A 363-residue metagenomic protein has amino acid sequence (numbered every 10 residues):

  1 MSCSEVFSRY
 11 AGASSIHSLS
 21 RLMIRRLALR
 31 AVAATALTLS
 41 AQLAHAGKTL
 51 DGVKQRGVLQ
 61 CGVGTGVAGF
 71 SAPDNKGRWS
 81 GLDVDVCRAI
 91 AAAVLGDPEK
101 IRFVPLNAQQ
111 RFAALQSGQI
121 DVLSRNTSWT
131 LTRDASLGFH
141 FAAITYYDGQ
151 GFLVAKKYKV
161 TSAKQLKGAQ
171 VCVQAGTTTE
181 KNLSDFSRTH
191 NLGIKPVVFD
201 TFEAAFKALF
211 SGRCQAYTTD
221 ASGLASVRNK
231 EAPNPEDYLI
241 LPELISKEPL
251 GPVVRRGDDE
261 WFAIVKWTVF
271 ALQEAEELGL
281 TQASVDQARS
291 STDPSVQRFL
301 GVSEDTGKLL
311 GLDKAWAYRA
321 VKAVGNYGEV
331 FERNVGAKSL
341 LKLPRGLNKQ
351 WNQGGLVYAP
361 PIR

Functional and structural regions predicted by a protein language model:
F7-V32: Bacterial N-terminal signal peptides that target proteins for export
S40-A41: N-terminal signal peptide c-region/cleavage motif recognized by signal peptidases
A46-S124, L310, A315, A323 (+3 more regions): Extracytoplasmic small-molecule ligand-binding "clamshell" domains of the periplasmic binding protein/Venus flytrap
Q60-G69, W79-V94, S128, D148-A204: Bilobed "Venus flytrap"/periplasmic-binding protein-like clamshell domains and structurally analogous long
D85-R88, A92-V94, K157-V160, K164 (+7 more regions): Extended ligand-binding regions for polar small-molecule ligands
R88, A92, G96, K100-Q165 (+2 more regions): Acidic, polar ligand-binding/catalytic clefts
L309-R363: C-terminal functional modules
